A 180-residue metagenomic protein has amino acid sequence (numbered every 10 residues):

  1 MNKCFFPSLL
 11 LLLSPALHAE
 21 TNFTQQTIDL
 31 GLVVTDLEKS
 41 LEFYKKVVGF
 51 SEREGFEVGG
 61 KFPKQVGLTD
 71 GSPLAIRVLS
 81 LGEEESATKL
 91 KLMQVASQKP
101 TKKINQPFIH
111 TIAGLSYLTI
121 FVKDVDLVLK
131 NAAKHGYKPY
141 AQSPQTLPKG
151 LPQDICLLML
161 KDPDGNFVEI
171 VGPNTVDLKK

Functional and structural regions predicted by a protein language model:
C4-L13: Sec-dependent N-terminal signal peptides
S14-A19: N-terminal signal peptide c-region/cleavage motif recognized by signal peptidases
E20-D36: Short N-terminal segments immediately surrounding and downstream of signal-peptide cleavage
V33-A87, K134, L151-Q153, M159-K161 (+1 more regions): Core segments of cupin and vicinal oxygen chelate
V34-E38, R53-E54, S86-T88, Q94-D164: Vicinal oxygen chelate
I170-D177: Short beta->alpha transition motifs characteristic of CBS
